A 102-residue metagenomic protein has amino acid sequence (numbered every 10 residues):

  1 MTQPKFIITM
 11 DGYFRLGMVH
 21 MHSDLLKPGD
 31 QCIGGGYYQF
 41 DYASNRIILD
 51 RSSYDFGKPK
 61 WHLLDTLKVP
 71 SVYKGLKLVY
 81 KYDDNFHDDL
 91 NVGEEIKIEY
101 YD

Functional and structural regions predicted by a protein language model:
M1-D102: Eukaryotic phosphoinositide-binding membrane-targeting regions
